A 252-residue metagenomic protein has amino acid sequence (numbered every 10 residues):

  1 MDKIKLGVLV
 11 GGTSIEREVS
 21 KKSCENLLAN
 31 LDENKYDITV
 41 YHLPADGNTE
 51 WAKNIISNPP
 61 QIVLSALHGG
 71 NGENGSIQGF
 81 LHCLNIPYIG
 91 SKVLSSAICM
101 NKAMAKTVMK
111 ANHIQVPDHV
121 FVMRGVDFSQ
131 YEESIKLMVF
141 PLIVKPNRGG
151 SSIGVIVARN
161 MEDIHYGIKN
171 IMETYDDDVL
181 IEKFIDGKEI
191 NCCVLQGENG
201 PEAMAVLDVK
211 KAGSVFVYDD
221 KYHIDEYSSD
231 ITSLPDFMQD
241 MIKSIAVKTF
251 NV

Functional and structural regions predicted by a protein language model:
M1-L94, I98-M100, M104, M123-E132: ATP-binding N-terminal substructure of ATP-dependent carboxylate-amine bond-forming enzymes
D2-I4, H113, P235-V252: ATP-dependent carboxylate activation and anion-phosphoryl transfer catalytic cores that bind Mg-ATP to form
D2-L9, I38, I55, I98-E182 (+1 more regions): Active-site nucleotide/adenylate-binding loops and adjacent lid/helix of ATP-dependent enzymes
E25-N26, K169, V247: Solvent-exposed alpha-helix faces
E33, I114, E173-D177, K211 (+1 more regions): Generic secondary-structure signature for well-ordered alpha-helical cores
N85-P87, I114, N199-G200: Glycine-enriched alpha-helix->loop->beta-strand junction motifs that scaffold or abut catalytic
R159-S244: Phosphate-binding site of ATP-dependent enzymes
